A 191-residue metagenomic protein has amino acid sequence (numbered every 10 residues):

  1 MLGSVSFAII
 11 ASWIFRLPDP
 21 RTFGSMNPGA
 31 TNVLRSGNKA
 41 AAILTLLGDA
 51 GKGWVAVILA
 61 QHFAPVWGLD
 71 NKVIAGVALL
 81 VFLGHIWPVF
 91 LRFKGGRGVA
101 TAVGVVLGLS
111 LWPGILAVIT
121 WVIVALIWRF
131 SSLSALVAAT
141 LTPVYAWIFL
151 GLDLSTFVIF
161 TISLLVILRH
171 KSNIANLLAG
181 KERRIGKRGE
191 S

Functional and structural regions predicted by a protein language model:
L2-S4, V81-H85, W121-A125, T142 (+1 more regions): Alpha-helical transmembrane segments of multi-pass membrane proteins
V5-I10, V55, I86, K94-A100 (+2 more regions): Transmembrane helix boundary and interhelical junction motifs in multipass membrane proteins
A8-A11, T31, G84-K94, W121-W128 (+1 more regions): C-terminal ends of transmembrane helices
I10-A41, A175-S191: Cytosolic, membrane-interface loops and tails of multi-pass inner-membrane proteins
P18-A30, F90-V103, F130-A138: Short, non-helical or kinked segments that cap or interrupt transmembrane helices
N32-N38, A60-A64, G98-W128, T140-F149: Interfacial segments of multi-pass membrane proteins
A40-L47, G51-F90, L111-L116, W121-I123 (+2 more regions): Nucleotide and nucleotide-moiety/phosphate-recognizing core
I115, S131-A138, L150-I162: Loop-to-transmembrane alpha-helix initiation sites
